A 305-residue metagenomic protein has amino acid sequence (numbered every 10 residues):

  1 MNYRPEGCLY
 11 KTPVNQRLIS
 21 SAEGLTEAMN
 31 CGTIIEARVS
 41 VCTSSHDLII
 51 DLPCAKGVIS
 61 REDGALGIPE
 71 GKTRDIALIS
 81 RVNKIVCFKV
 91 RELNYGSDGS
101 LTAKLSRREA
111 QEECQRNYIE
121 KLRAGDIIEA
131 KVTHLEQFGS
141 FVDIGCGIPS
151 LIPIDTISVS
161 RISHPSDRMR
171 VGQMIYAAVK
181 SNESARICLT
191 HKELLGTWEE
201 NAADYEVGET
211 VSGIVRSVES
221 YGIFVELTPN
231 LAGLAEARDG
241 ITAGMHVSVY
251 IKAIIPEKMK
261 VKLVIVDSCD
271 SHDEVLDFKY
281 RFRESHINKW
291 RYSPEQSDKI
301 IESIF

Functional and structural regions predicted by a protein language model:
M1-I50, T73-T102, E129, T133-Q137 (+3 more regions): OB-fold/S1-family RNA-binding modules
V14, E23-T26, E113-L122, E193-G208 (+1 more regions): DE-rich acidic low-complexity regions and acidic surface loops
E27, K56-S80, E112-R123, P149-V171 (+2 more regions): A cross-kingdom feature marking solvent-exposed beta-strand/loop segments within repeated, beta-rich binding/scaffold
I49-P53, V58-E62, K104-R108, F141-G145 (+5 more regions): Short, acidic/hydrophobic/Gly-rich beta-strand patch recurrent on exposed beta strands that often constitutes part
G57, A65-L66, V86, E92-S100 (+1 more regions): A short acidic, glycine/proline-enriched capping/turn motif at secondary-structure boundaries, especially helix N-cap
V58, K89, F138-D143, L151 (+3 more regions): Aromatic-residue hotspot detector
L122-I152, S158-S160, Y176, S181-E183 (+2 more regions): Surface-exposed interaction/gating patches
